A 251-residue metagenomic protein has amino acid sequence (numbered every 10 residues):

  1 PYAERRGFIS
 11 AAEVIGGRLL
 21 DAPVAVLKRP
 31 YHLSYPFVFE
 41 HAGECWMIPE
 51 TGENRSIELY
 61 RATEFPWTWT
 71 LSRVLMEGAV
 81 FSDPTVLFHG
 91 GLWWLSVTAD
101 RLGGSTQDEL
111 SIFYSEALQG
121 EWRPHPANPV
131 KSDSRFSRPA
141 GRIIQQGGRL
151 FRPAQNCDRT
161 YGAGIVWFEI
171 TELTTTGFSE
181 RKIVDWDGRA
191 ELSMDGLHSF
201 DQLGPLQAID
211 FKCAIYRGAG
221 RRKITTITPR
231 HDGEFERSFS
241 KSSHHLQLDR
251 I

Functional and structural regions predicted by a protein language model:
P1-I251: Carbohydrate-active catalytic/glycan-binding domains of CAZyme proteins, especially the secreted or lumenal ectodomains
